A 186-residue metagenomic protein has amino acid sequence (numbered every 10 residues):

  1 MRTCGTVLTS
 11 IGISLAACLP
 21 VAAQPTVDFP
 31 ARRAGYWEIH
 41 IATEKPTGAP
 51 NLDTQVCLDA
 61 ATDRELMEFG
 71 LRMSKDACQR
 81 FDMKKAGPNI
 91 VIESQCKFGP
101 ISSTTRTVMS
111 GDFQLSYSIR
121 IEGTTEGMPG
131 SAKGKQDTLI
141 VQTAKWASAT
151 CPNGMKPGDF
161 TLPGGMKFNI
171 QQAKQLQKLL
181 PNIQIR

Functional and structural regions predicted by a protein language model:
M1-G5: Positively charged n-region of N-terminal signal peptides that target proteins for export
L8-C18: Bacterial N-terminal signal peptides
P20-Q24: Signal peptide processing junction and immediate N-terminal pro/mature segment of secreted/exported proteins
P25-R186: Subset-of-secretome marker
